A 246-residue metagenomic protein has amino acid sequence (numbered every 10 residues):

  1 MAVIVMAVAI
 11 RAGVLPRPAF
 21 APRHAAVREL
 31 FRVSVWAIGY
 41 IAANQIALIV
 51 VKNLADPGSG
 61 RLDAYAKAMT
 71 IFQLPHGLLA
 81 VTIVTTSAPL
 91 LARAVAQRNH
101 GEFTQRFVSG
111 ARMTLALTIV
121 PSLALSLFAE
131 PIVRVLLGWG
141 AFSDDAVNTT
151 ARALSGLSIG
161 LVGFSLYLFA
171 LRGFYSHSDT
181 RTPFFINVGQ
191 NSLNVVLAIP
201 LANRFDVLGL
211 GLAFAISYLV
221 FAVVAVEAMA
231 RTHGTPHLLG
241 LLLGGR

Functional and structural regions predicted by a protein language model:
M1-I4, V8, R181, N191-V223 (+1 more regions): Membrane-interface helix-loop junctions in multi-pass transport and translocation proteins
M6-N44, R231-G245: Interhelical loop/hinge segments that connect adjacent transmembrane helices in multipass membrane
E29, V33, L54-H76, D145-A151: Interfacial/gating helices of multi-pass transporter permease domains
F31, A66, S87, V95 (+2 more regions): Interfacial transmembrane-helix starts/ends
S59, S176-H177, R204: Helix-loop interface residues and adjacent transmembrane-helix termini in multi-pass membrane transporters, primarily
V81-R98, L171: Helix-loop junctions and terminal segments of transmembrane helices in multi-pass membrane transport/translocation
F128-G160: Interfacial segments at transmembrane-helix termini and the short loops linking adjacent helices
I159-G189, P200: Membrane-interface junctions at transmembrane-helix termini in multi-pass inner-membrane proteins
